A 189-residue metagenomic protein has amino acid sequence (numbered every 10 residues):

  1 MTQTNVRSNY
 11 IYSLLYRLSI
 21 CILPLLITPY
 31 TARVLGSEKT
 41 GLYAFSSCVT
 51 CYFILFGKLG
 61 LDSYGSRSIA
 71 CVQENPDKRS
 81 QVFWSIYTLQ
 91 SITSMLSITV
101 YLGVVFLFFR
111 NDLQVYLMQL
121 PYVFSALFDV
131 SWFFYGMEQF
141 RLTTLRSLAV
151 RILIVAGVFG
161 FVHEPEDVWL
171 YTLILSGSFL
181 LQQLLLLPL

Functional and structural regions predicted by a protein language model:
Q3-L26, Y87, S91, Y116 (+4 more regions): Hydrophobic faces of transmembrane alpha-helices in multi-pass small-molecule transporters and flippases across diverse
Q3-T4, L35-K39, F53-T88, G136-R141: Transmembrane-helix boundary and interhelical linker motifs in polytopic inner-membrane proteins
N5-D62, V155, L175: Signature of the first transmembrane helix
Y16-I20, S47-T50, T93, Y122-S125 (+2 more regions): Transmembrane alpha-helical core residues of multi-pass small-molecule transporters, especially secondary transporters
P24, T28-A32, L55, Y101-V105 (+4 more regions): Structural signal for membrane-spanning alpha-helices in multi-pass inner-membrane proteins, emphasizing helix cores
V34-S46, V72-S85, M95-F124, E164-Y171: Membrane-interface helix-capping segments at transmembrane helix termini in multi-pass transporters
L120, L145-L189: Hydrophobic alpha-helical transmembrane segments
V123-S147: Membrane-interface junctions at transmembrane-helix termini in multi-pass inner-membrane proteins
